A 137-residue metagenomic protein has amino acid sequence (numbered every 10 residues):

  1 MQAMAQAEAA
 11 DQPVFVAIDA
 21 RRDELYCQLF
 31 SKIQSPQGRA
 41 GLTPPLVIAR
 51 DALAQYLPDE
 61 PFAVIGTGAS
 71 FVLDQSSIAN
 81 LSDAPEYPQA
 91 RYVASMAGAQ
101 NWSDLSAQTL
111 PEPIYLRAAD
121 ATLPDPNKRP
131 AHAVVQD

Functional and structural regions predicted by a protein language model:
M1-P88, Q108-T109, Y115, D120-T122 (+2 more regions): Surface "functional belts" at beta-alpha junctions
A84-N101: Short, flexible loop segments at boundaries between secondary-structure elements
L105: Post-transcriptional modification and biogenesis factors for structured RNAs of the translation apparatus
N127: Oxyanion-binding "anion nests"
